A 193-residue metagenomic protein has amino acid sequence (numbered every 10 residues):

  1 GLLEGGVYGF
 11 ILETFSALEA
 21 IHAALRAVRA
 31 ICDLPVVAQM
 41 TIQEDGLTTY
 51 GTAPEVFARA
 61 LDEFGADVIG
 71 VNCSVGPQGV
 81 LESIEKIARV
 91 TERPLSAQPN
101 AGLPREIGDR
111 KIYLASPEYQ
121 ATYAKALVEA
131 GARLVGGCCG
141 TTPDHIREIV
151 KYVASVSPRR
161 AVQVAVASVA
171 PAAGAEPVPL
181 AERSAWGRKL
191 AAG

Functional and structural regions predicted by a protein language model:
G1-G193: Domain-level signal for soluble alpha/beta catalytic cores
